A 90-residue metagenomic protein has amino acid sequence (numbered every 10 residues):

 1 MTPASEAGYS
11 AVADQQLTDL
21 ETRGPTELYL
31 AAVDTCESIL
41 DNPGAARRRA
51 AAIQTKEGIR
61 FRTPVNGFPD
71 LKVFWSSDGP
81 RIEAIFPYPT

Functional and structural regions predicted by a protein language model:
M1-S5, T18-D19, R23, T63-T90: Enriched for short, Lys/Arg-rich terminal
M1-T35: Arg/Lys-rich, positively charged N-terminal/basic patches that mediate binding to nucleic acids
P25-T26, A45, A52, Y88: A generic "cationic amphipathic patch" detector
Y29, I59-R60, F86: Alpha-helix boundary/interfacial micro-motifs
E37-G67: A short, surface-exposed loop/turn module that caps and links secondary-structure elements
